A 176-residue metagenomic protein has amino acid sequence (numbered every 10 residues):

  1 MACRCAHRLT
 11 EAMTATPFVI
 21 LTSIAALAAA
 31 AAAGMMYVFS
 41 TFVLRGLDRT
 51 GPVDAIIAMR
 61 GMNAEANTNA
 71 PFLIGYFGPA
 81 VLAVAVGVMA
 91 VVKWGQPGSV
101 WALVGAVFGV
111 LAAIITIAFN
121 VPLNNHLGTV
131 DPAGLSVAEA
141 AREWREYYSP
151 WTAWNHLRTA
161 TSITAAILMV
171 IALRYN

Functional and structural regions predicted by a protein language model:
M1-M13: Short, Lys/Arg-enriched N-terminal segments with co-localized hydrophobic residues within the first ~10-30 amino acids
E11-L21, E65-F72, W94-W101, Y148-W151: Membrane-interface helix-boundary signature
A15-A30, V86-A113: Interfacial segments of alpha-helical transmembrane regions
I20, A31-F77, L123-Y148: Interfacial loop at the N-terminal end of multi-pass membrane proteins
L21, A28-A31, M36, L82 (+3 more regions): Hydrophobic residues within membrane-embedded alpha-helical segments of Major Facilitator Superfamily
A33, Y37-S40, G87-W94, I117-N124 (+1 more regions): Transmembrane helix-loop junctions and nearby membrane-interface residues
G75-V86, T159-A166: Core segments of transmembrane alpha-helices that mediate helix-helix packing or line hydrophobic substrate/ligand
E143-I163: Hydrophobic alpha-helical transmembrane segments
